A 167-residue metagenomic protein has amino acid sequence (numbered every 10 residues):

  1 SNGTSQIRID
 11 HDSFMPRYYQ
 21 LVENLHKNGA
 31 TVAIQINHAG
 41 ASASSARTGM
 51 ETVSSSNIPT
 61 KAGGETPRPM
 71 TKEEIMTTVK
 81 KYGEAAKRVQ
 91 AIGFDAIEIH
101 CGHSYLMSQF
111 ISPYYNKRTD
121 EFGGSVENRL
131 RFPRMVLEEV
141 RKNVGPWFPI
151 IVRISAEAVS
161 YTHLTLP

Functional and structural regions predicted by a protein language model:
G3-R8, S45-M70, F110-E127: Aromatic- and acidic-residue-enriched carbohydrate-binding clefts of CAZyme catalytic domains
I7-N28, K117-W147: Alpha-helix-loop-beta-strand connector modules within alpha/beta enzyme cores
E23-H26, N37-F94: Non-globular sequence segments
L25, I34, V89, V140 (+1 more regions): Conserved, mostly hydrophobic/aromatic
T31-A33, A96-E98, P149-R153: Structural preference for beta-strand elements that scaffold enzyme active sites
H38-G40, C101-H103, A156-A158: Active-site-proximal loop/turn and secondary-structure-junction residues that shape catalytic pockets, frequently
R68-L106, R118-E139: Metal-dependent enolase-superfamily TIM-barrel catalytic cores that perform enediolate-based chemistry
T162-P167: Conserved small/polar residues in nucleotide/adenosyl-binding loops
